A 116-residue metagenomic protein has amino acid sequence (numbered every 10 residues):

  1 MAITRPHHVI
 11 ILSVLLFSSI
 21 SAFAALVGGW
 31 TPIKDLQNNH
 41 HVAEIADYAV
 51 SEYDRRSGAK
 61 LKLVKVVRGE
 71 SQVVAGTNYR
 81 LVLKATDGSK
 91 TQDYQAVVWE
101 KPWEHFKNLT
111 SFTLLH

Functional and structural regions predicted by a protein language model:
A2-H116: N- and C-terminal low-complexity/disordered segments
